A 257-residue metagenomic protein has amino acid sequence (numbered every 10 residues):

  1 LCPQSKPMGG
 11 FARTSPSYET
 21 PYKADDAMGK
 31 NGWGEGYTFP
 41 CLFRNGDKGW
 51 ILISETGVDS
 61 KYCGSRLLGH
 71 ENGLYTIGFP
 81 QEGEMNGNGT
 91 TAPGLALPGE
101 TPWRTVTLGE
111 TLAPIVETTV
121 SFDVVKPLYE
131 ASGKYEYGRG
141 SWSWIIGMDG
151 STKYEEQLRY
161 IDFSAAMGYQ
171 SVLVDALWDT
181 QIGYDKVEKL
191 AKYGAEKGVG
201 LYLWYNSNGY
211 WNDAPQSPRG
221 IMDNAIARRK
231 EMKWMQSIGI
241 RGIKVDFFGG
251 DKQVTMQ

Functional and structural regions predicted by a protein language model:
L1-D123: N-terminal accessory beta-strand-rich subdomains and adjacent acidic, glycine-rich linkers that precede catalytic cores
Q4, F11, W142-I145, W178 (+2 more regions): Tryptophan-centered motif/residue detector
S15-M28, I146, G183, A214 (+1 more regions): Noncatalytic linker/hinge segments flanking ATPase motor cores
T20-F43, Y154-Y160, S164, G220 (+3 more regions): A broadly tuned preference for mixed-charge, low-complexity surface segments
T91-G94, Y160-I161, L190, E231-M232: Generic recognition of flexible, low-complexity loop/linker segments
L97-S171: An acidic-aromatic substrate-binding cleft motif
A176-Q257: Aromatic- and carboxylate-enriched substrate-binding clefts and catalytic-loop regions of carbohydrate-active enzymes
